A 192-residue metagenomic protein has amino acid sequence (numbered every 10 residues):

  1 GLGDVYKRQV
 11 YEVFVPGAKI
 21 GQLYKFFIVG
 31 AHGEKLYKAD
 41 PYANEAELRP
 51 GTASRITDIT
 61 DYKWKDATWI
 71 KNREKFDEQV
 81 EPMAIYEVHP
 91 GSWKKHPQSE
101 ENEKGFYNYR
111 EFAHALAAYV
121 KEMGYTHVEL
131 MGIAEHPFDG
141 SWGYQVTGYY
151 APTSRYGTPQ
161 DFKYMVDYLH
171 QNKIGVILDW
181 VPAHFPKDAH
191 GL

Functional and structural regions predicted by a protein language model:
L2-Y6: Short, small-residue-biased leader/transition segments that mark boundaries at the very start of proteins
R8-V10, F14-E87, S92-F106, E111: The feature marks proteins involved in alpha-glucan
E47, A67-V80, H89-L192: Substrate-binding/active-site clefts of carbohydrate-active enzymes
